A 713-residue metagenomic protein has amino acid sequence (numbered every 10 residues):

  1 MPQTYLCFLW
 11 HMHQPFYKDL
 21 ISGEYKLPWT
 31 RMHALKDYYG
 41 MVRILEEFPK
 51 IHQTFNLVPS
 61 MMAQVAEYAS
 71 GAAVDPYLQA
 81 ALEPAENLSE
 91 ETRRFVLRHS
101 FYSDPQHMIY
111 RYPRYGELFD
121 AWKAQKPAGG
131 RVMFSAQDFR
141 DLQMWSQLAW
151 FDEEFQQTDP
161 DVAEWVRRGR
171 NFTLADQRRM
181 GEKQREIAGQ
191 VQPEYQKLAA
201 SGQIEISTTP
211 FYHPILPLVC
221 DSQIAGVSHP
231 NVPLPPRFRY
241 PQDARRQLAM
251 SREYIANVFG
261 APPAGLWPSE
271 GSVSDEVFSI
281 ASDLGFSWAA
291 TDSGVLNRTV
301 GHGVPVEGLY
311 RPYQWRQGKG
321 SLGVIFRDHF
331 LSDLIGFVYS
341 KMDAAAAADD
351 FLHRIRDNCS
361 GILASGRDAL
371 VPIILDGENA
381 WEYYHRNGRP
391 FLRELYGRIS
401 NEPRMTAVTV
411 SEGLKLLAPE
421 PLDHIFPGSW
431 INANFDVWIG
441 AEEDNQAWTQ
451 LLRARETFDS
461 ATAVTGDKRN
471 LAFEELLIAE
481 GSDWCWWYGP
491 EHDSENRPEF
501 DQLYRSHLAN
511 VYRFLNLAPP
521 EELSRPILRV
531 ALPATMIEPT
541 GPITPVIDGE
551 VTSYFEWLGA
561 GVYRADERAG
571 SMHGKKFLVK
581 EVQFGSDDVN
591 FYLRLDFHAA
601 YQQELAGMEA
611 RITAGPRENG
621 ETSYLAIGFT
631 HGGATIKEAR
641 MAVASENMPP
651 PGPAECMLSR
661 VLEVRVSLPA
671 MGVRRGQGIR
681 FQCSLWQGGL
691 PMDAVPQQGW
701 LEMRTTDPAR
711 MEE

Functional and structural regions predicted by a protein language model:
P2-E164, G301-G541: Active-site and substrate-binding clefts of carbohydrate-active enzymes
N56-M61, P210-H213, G265-S274, V410-L414: Short, solvent-exposed turn/loop segments enriched in Gly/Ser/Thr/Pro and often Arg
Q125-K197, L218-V219, V232, P268-P312: Extended, H/D-rich, highly charged conserved domains that either
V166, N171-F172, Q177-G189, E194 (+4 more regions): Long amphipathic alpha-helical scaffold segments
T209, G549, N590-H598, L662-S667: Short, well-ordered beta-strand segments enriched in hydrophobic/aromatic residues
P230-P268, R356-I374: CE4/NodB-like, metal-dependent polysaccharide N-deacetylase domain that modifies extracellular/periplasmic N-acetylated
V530-P542, R611-K637, S659, P669-E713: Acidic/polar low-complexity flexible segments
K580-Q583, P649-E655: Beta-strand-rich interaction surfaces with strong enrichment in secreted/lumenal proteins
